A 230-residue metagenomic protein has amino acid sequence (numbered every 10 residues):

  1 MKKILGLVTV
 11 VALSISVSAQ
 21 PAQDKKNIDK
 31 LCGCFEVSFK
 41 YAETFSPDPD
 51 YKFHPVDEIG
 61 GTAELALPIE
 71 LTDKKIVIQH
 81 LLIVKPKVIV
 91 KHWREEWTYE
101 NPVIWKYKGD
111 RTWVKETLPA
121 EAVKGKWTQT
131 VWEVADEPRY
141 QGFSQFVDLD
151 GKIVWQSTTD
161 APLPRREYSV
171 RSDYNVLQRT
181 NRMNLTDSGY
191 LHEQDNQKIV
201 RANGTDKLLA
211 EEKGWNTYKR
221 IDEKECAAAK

Functional and structural regions predicted by a protein language model:
I4-I15: Sec-dependent N-terminal signal peptides
Q20-C34: N-terminal helix-cap/turn-to-beta initiation motif at the start of protein domains
P21-D24, K40-D73: Short, solvent-exposed loop/hinge segments that bridge or flank secondary-structure elements
E36-F45, L81, T158-E167, H192-V200: Generic short beta-strand segments
D48, L67, L71-G109: N-terminal intrinsically disordered, cationic/polar leader segments that include organellar targeting peptides
H54-P55, G60-E70, Q79, R94-W97 (+2 more regions): Hydrophobic/aromatic beta-strand elements that line small-molecule binding cavities or substrate pockets in beta-rich
E121-Q178: Short helix-loop boundary/capping segments
N175-K230: Acidic, serine/threonine-rich low-complexity disordered tracts
